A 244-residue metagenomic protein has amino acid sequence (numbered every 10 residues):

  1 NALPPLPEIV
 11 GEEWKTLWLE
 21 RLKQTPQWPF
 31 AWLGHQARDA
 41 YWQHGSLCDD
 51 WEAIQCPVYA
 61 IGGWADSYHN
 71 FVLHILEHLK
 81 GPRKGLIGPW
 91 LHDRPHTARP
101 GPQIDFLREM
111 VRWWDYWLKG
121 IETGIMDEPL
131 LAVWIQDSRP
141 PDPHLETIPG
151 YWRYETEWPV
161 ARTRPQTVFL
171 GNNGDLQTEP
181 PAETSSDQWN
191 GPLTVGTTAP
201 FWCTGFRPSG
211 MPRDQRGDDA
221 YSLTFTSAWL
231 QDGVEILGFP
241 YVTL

Functional and structural regions predicted by a protein language model:
N1-A53: Accessory cap/linker subdomain of secreted extracellular hydrolases
I9-E13, G101-T243: C-terminal, loop-rich substrate-recognition/catalytic regions characterized by aromatic stacking residues
I54, A60-G62: Short beta-strand/loop motif that positions the catalytic acidic residue of the alpha/beta-hydrolase fold
W64-Y68: Acidic catalytic loop of the alpha/beta-hydrolase fold
N70-K84: Active-site-adjacent alpha-helix of alpha/beta-hydrolase-fold enzymes
K80-R94: Catalytic histidine neighborhood in serine/cysteine hydrolases with alpha/beta-hydrolase-type architecture
L91-Q103: Catalytic histidine-centered segment of alpha/beta-hydrolase-like enzymes
